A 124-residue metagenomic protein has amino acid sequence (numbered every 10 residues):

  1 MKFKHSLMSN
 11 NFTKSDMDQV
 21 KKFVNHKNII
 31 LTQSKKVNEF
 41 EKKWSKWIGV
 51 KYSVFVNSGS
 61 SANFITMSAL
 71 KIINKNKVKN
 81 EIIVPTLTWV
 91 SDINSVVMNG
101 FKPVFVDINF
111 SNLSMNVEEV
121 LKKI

Functional and structural regions predicted by a protein language model:
M1-I30: N-terminal "arm"/small-domain region of PLP-dependent enzymes with the aminotransferase-like
L7-N10, Y52, F110: Short, flexible active-site loop motifs that bind/organize anionic cofactors or intermediates
M8-T13, S68, S114-L121: Short, composition-biased local secondary-structure segments
K14, D18-N25, N38-G49, E118-K122: Replace "anionic and nucleotidyl ligands
I30-L31, K35, E39-E81, S95 (+1 more regions): Phosphate-binding glycine-rich loop
I72-I124: PLP-dependent aminotransferase-like
